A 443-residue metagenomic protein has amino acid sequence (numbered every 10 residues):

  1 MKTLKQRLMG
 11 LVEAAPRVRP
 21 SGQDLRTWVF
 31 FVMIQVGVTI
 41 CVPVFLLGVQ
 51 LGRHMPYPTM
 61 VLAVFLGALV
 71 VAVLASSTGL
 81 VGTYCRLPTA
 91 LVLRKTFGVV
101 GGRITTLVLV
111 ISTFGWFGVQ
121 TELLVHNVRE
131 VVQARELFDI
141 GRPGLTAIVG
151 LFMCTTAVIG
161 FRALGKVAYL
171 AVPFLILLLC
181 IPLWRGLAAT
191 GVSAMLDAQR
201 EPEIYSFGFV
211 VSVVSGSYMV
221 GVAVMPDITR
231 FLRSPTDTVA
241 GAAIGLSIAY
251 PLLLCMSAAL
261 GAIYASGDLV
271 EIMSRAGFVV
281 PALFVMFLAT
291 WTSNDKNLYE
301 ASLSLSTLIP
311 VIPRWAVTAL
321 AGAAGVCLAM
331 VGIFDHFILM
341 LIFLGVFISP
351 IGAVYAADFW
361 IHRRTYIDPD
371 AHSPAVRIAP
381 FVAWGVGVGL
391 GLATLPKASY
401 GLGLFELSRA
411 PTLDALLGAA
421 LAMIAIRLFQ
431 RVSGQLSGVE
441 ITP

Functional and structural regions predicted by a protein language model:
M1-P58, V71, C180, P202-V211 (+2 more regions): Membrane-interface "cap" regions at the ends of multi-pass membrane proteins
V18, V354-P443: C-terminal membrane-solvent junction of multi-pass transporters and transport-like membrane proteins
I34, T106-L107, Q133-I159, P173-L183 (+3 more regions): Transmembrane alpha-helical segments of multi-pass small-molecule transport proteins
V49-Q50, H54, G79-L80, I104 (+5 more regions): Membrane-water interface regions at transmembrane-helix termini and the short interhelical loops of multi-pass membrane
Q50-G79, R94, V100-R103, L246-S247 (+1 more regions): Extracellular loop-to-transmembrane helix junctions
G102-E136, W291-T307: Hydrophobic transmembrane alpha-helices that form the core helical bundles of multi-pass secondary transporters
G144, I148-R185, A242-L246, L341-A353 (+1 more regions): Membrane-interface loop-to-helix entry segments
A157, P173-Q199, V210, S215-Y218 (+3 more regions): Hydrophobic alpha-helical segments and their helix-loop junctions in multi-pass secondary transporters
